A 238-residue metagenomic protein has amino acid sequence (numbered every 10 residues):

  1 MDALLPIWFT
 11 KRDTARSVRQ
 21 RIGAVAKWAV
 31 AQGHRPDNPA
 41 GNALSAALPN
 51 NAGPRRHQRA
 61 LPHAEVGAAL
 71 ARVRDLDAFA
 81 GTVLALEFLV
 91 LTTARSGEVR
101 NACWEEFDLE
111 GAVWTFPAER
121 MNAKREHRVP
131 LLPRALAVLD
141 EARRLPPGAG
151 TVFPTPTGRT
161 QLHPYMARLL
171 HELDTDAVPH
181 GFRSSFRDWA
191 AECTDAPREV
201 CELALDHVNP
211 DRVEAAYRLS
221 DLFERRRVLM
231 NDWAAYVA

Functional and structural regions predicted by a protein language model:
D2, N101, L109, L219: Phosphate-coordinating loops and pocket residues in cytosolic domains that bind phosphorylated ligands
I7-G23, A31-A102, E110, M121-R125 (+2 more regions): Basic, Lys/Arg- and aromatic-enriched nucleic-acid-binding interface segment
K11, V25, A60-G67, G111 (+4 more regions): Active-site/catalytic core of tyrosine-dependent DNA strand-transfer enzymes
A52, A60, F116-K124, L136 (+3 more regions): Catalytic-site neighborhood detector that most strongly recognizes the C-terminal catalytic loop/helix of tyrosine
E87, L91-E98, G181-V208: C-terminal catalytic core of tyrosine-transesterase DNA break-rejoin enzymes
E106-V113, D176, H180, D195-A216: Short, polar N-cap/turn motifs at the start of nucleic acid-interacting alpha helices
